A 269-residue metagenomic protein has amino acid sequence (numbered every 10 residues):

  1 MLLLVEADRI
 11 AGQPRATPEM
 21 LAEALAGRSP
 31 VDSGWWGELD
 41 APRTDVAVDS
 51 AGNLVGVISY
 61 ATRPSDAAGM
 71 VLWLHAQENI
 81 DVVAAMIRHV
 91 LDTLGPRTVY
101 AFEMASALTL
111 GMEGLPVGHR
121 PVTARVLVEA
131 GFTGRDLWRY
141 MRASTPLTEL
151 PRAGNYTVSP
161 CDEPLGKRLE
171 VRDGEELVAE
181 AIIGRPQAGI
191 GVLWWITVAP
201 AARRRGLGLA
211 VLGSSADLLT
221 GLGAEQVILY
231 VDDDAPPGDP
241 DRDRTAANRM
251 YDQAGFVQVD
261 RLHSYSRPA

Functional and structural regions predicted by a protein language model:
M1-D32, F132-V178: Short amphipathic alpha-helix that is part of the acyltransferase structural core
V5-G12, P18-P96, A181-W194, A199-P200: Conserved donor-binding loop and adjoining core beta-sheet/short helix segment in diverse acyl/aminoacyl transferases
T44-D49, R168-R172, V227: Cytosolic beta-strand hydrophobic patch enriched in CBS
N79-G95, V198, R204-G221, T245-Q253: Conserved acetyl-CoA-binding loop-helix of GNAT-fold acetyltransferases
L94-L115, T220-P240: Conserved GNAT acetyl-CoA-binding A-motif
S106-G134, L209, D234-D260: Conserved active-site alpha-helix within GNAT-family acetyltransferase domains
R139-N155, D232-N248, G255-A269: C-terminal "cap" of GNAT-fold acetyltransferases
L177-P186, G208-V211: Phosphate-binding active sites in nucleotide-utilizing proteins
